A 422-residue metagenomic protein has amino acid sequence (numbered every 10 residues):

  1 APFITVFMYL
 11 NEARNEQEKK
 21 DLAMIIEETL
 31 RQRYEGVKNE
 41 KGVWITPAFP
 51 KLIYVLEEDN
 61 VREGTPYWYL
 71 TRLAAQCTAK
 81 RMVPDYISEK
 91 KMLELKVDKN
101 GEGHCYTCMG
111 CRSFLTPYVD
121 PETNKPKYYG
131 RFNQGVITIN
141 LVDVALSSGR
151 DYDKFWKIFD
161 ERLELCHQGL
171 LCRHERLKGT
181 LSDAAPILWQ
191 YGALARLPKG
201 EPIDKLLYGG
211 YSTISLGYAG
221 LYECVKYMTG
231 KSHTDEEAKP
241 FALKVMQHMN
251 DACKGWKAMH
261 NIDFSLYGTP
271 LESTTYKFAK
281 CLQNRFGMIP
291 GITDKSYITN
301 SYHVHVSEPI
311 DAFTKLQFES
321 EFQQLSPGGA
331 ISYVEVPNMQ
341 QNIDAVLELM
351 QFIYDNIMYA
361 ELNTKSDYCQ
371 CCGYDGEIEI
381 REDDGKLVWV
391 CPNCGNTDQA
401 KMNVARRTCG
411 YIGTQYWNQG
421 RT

Functional and structural regions predicted by a protein language model:
A1-G210, K231, D235-N393, T397 (+1 more regions): Conserved catalytic cores of very large enzyme subunits
R81-M82, G217-G220, G328-A330, R406-G410 (+1 more regions): Glycine-centered flexibility motif
L141, L146, Y218, G230 (+2 more regions): Generic structural "secondary-structure junction" signal
I214-Y227, Q247, R407: Contiguous, well-ordered alpha-helical segments that form the cores/surfaces of helical PPI scaffolds
N393-T422: Long insertion/accessory domains within large nucleic-acid-processing enzymes
